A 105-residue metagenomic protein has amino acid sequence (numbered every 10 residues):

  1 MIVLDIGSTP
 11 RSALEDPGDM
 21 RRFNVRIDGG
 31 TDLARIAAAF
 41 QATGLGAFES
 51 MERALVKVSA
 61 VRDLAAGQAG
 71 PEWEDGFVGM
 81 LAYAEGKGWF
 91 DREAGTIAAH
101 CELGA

Functional and structural regions predicted by a protein language model:
M1-D28: Extended, charge-biased low-complexity segments that typically form long amphipathic alpha-helices/coiled-coils
L14, T31-A38, L64-Q68, A94: Intrinsically disordered, low-complexity coil segments
F23-V56: An N-terminal amphipathic alpha-helical segment
I36-F40, A60-V61, F77-M80: Generic structural signal of hydrophobic/aromatic residues within well-ordered alpha-helices of folded domains
G46-E74: Short, intrinsically disordered low-complexity segments
D63-A105: Short, compact, well-ordered microdomains
